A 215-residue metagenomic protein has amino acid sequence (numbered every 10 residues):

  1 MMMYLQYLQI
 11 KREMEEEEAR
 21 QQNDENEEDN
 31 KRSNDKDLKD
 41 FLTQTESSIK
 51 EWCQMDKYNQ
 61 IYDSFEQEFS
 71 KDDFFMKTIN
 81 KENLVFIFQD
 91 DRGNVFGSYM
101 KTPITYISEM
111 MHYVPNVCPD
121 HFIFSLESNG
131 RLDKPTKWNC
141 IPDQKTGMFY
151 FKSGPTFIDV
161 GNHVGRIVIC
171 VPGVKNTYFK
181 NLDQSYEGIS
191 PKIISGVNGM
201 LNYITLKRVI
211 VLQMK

Functional and structural regions predicted by a protein language model:
M2-K215: Phosphate-recognition beta-domain surfaces
